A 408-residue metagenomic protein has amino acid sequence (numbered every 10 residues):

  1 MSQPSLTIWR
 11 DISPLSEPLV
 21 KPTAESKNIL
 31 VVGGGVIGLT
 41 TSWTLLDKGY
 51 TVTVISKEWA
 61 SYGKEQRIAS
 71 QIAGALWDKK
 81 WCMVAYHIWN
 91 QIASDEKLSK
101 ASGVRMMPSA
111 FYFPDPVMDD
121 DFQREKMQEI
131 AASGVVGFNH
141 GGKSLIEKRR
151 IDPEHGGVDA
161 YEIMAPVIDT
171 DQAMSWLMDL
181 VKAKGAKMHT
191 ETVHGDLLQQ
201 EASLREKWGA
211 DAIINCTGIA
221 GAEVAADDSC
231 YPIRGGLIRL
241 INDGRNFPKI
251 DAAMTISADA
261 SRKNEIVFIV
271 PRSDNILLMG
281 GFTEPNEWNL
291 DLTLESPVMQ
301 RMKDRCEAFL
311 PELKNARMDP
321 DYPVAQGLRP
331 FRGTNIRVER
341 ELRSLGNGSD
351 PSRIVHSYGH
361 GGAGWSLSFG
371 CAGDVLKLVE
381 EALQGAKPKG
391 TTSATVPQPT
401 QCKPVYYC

Functional and structural regions predicted by a protein language model:
M1-I29, A60, D171, T190: Extreme N-terminal leader/targeting segments of oxidoreductases
P4, I8, S26, E58-C82: Conserved N-terminal glycine-rich FAD pyrophosphate-binding loop of Rossmann-like flavoproteins
L30, T40-T44, K48, V54 (+5 more regions): Active-site substrate-recognition segment that forms the wall of the catalytic cavity or substrate channel
V36-I37: Hydrophobic/small residue at the entry helix of a nucleotide-binding pocket
A73-I151: Dinucleotide-binding Rossmann-like beta1-alpha1 core, especially the glycine-rich loop that anchors the ADP
D78-A85, A160-W176, T293-V298, S366-S368: Short beta-strand to alpha-helix junction loop
G157-G195, E201-A212, C216: Helical element adjacent to the flavin cofactor pocket in flavoenzyme catalytic cores
A316-C408: C-terminal catalytic lobe of FAD-dependent flavoproteins
